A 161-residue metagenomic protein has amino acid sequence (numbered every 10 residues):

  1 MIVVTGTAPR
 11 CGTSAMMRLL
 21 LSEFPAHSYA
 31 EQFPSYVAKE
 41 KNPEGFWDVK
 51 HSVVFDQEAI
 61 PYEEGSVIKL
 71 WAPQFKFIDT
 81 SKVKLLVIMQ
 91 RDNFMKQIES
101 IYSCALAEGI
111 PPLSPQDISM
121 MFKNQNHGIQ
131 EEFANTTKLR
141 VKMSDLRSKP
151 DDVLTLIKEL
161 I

Functional and structural regions predicted by a protein language model:
M1-Y62: PAPS-dependent sulfotransferase catalytic core
V4-G6, I68, M89: Short hydrophobic segments within beta-strands
F24-A26, G65, K84, T136: A structural micro-motif
A30, I68, V141: Active-site flanking residues adjacent to catalytic metal/cofactor-binding acidic residues
F55-D79: Glycine-rich phosphate-binding loop used to anchor ATP phosphates in small-molecule kinases, encompassing both
W71-L160: PAPS-dependent sulfotransferase catalytic domain
